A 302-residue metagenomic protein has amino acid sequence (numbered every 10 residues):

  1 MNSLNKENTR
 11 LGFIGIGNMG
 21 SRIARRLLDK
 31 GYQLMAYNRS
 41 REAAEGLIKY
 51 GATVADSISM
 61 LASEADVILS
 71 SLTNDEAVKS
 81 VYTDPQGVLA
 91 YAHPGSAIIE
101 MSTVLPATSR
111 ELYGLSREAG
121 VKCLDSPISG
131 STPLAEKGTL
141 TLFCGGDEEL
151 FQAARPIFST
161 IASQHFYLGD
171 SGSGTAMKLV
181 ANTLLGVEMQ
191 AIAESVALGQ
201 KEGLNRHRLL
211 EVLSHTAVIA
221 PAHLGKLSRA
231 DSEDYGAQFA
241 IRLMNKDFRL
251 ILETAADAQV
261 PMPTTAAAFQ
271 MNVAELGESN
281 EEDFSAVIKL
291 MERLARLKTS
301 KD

Functional and structural regions predicted by a protein language model:
M1-S71, Y91, S96, M101 (+1 more regions): NAD(P)+-binding Rossmann beta1-loop-alpha1 motif at the extreme N-terminus of oxidoreductases
L11, T103-T183: Rossmann-fold dinucleotide-binding core
I23-A24, A43, L112, I157 (+1 more regions): Hydrophobic residues within alpha-helices that form the first helical element adjacent to the glycine-rich loop
L34, V54, C123-L124, H165 (+2 more regions): Hydrophobic beta-strand scaffold residues
I58-K122: Rossmann-fold NAD(P) dinucleotide-binding segment
S173-L294: Helical "substrate-binding/catalytic lid" subdomain of Rossmann-like NAD(P)-dependent dehydrogenases/reductases
